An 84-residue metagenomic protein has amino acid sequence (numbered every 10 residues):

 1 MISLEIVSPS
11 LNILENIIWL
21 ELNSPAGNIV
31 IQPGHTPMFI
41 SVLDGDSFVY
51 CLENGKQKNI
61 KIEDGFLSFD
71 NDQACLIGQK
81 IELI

Functional and structural regions predicted by a protein language model:
I2-I84: Compact, glycine-rich, soluble single-domain proteins
